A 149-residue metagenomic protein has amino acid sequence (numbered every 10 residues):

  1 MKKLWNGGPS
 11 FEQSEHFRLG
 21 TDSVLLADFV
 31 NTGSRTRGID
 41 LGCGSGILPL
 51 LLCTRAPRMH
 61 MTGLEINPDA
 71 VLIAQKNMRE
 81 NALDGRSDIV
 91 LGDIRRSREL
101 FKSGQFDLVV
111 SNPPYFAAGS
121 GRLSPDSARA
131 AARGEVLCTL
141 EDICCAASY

Functional and structural regions predicted by a protein language model:
M1-G33: Class I SAM-dependent transferase core
K3-W5, T54, Y149: Short, flexible turn/loop "capping" segments at secondary-structure junctions
N6, E12-S14, I89, D126-A131: Residue-level signal for pocket-adjacent positions within structured domains
E15, L19, L137-Y149: Conserved Class I SAM-dependent methyltransferase catalytic core
H16, M61, R133: Short, flexible active-site loop motifs that bind/organize anionic cofactors or intermediates
D22, D28-R122, C145: Conserved SAM/SAH cofactor-binding pocket of Class I
P113-D142: Mobile active-site "lid"/loop adjacent to the S-adenosyl-L-methionine
